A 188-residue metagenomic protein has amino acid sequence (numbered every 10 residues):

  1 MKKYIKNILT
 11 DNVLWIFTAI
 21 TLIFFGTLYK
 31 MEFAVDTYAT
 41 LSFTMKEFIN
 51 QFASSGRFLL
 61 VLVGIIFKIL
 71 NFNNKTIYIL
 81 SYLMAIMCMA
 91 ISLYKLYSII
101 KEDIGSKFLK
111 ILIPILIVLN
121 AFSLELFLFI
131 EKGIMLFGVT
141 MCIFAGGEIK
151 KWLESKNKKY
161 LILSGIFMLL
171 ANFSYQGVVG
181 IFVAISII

Functional and structural regions predicted by a protein language model:
I8-V35: Transmembrane signal-anchor helices characteristic of membrane glycosylation enzymes that use polyprenol
F25-F43, Q51-V63, Y175: Extracytoplasmic catalytic/substrate-binding loops of multi-pass membrane glycan-assembly enzymes
N50-L83: Short hydrophobic/aromatic helix or loop-helix immediately within or flanking a transmembrane segment in polytopic
A53, R57, A85-C88, F108-L153 (+1 more regions): Membrane-interface micro-motifs in multi-pass membrane enzymes
G64-F67, S81-K95, G138-M141: Transmembrane alpha-helices of multi-pass, membrane-embedded glycan-processing enzymes that use lipid-linked
S92-K110, K151-E154: Transmembrane alpha-helical segments of multipass membrane enzymes and assembly factors that act on membrane-embedded
L93-S98, C142-K151, F167, A184-I188: Hydrophobic transmembrane alpha-helices
Y160-Q176, I181-F182: Membrane-interface alpha helices of multi-pass inner-membrane proteins
